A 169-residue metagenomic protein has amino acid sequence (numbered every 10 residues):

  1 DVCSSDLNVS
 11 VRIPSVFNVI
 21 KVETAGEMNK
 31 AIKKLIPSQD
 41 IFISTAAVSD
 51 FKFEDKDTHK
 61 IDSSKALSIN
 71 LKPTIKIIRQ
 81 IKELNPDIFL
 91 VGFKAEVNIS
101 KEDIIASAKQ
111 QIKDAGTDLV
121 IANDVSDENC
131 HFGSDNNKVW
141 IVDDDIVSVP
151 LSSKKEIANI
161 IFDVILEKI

Functional and structural regions predicted by a protein language model:
D1-S4: Short, small-residue-biased leader/transition segments that mark boundaries at the very start of proteins
D6-S10, K30-K33: Contiguous, function-dense segments enriched for cysteine-driven chemistry and partner/ligand-binding capacity
S10-F17: Short loop/helix-cap segments at secondary-structure boundaries that form the rim of catalytic
R12, I99-S100, N129: Flexible loop/turn segments at secondary-structure boundaries
N18-I20, V147: Structural signal for short hydrophobic segments within the conserved structured cores of catalytic domains across
V22-F93, N98-V125: Glycine-rich phosphate-binding loop
D87, I104-I169: Glycine-rich phosphate/adenylate-binding loop
